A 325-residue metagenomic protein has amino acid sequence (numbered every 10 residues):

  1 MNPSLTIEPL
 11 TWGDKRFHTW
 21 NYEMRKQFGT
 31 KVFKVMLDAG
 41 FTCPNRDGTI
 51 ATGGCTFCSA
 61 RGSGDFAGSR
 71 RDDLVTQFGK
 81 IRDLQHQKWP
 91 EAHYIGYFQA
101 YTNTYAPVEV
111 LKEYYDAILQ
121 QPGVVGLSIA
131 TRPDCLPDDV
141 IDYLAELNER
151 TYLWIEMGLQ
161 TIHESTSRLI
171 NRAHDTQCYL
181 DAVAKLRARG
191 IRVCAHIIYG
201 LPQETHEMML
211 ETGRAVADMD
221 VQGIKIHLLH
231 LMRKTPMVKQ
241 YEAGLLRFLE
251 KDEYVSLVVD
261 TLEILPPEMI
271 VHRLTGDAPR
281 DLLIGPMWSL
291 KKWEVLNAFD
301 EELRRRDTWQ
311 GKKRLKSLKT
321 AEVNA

Functional and structural regions predicted by a protein language model:
M1-I95: N-terminal [4Fe-4S]-dependent radical SAM core
M1-Y22, K26, T30-F33, G223 (+1 more regions): Auxiliary Fe-S-binding modules of radical SAM enzymes
F33-L37, Y94-G96, L127-I129, L153-M157 (+3 more regions): Hydrophobic faces of well-ordered beta-strands that scaffold small-molecule active sites in alpha/beta enzyme cores
P44-N45, F66-A67, Y105-A106, P279-L283: Short catalytic/ligand-binding loop motif for oxyanion handling, primarily in non-cytosolic enzymes, centered on
C55, A117-V124, E211-K225, V295-Q310: Structural recognition of alpha->loop->beta junctions
G64-D72, A100-E113, L127-R189, Y199-D220 (+1 more regions): Conserved non-cysteine loop/helix-boundary elements of the Radical SAM core domain that shape
K80-Q121, G126-L127: A contiguous, low-structure linker/loop signature
Q121-V124, A182-V193, M219, L257-M269: A structural motif corresponding to the C-terminal end of an alpha-helix and its immediate exit/capping segment
